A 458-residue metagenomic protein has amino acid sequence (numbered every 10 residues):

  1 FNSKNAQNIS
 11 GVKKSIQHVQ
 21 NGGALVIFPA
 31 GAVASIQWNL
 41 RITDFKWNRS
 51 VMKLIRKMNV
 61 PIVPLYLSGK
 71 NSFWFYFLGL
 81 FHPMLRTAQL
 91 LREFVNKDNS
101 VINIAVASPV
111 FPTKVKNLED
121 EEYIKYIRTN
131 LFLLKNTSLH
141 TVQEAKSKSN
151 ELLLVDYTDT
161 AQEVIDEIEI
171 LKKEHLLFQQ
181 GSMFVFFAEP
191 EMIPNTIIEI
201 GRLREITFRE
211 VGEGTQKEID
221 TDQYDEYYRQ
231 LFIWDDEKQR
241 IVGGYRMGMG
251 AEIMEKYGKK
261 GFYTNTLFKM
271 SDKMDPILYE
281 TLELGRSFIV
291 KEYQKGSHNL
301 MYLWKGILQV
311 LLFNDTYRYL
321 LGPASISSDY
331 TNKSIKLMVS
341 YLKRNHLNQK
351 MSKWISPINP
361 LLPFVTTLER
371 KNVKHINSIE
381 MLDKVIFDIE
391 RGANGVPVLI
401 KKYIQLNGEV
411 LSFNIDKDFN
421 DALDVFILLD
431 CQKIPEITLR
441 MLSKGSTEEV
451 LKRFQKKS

Functional and structural regions predicted by a protein language model:
F1-S10: Membrane-interfacial amphipathic helices and adjacent loop/beta segments that form the lipid-substrate binding surface
I9-D156, L368-K374: Non-catalytic C-terminal accessory region of glycerolipid acyltransferases and related lyso-lipid remodeling enzymes
V26-F28, P61-Y66, A105, G244-R246 (+3 more regions): A structural signal for short, well-ordered beta-strand segments and their strand-loop junctions that often border
G31, F178-V185, I376-K384: A short, surface-exposed helix-loop junction/capping segment
N117-T137, L303-W304, G395-K401, V410-K444: C-terminal/domain-terminus segments
N150-E191: Conserved N-terminal entry element of GNAT/NAT acetyltransferase domains
L177-Q230, W234, R240-G243: Short amphipathic alpha-helix that is part of the acyltransferase structural core
E205, T215-E218, A251-E409, N414-A422: Acyl-donor binding region in acyl/amide transferases
